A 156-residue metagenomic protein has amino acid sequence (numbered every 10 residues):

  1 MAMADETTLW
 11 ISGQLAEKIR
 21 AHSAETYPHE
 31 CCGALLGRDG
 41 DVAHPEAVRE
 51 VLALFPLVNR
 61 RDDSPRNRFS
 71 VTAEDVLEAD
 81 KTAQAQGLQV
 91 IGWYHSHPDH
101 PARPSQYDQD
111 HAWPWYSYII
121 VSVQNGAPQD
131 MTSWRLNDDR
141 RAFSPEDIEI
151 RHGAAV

Functional and structural regions predicted by a protein language model:
M1-V90, P98-V156: Conserved beta-strand-loop surface patch within small alpha/beta domains used for substrate/adaptor or ligand engagement
W93: Conserved, mostly hydrophobic/aromatic
